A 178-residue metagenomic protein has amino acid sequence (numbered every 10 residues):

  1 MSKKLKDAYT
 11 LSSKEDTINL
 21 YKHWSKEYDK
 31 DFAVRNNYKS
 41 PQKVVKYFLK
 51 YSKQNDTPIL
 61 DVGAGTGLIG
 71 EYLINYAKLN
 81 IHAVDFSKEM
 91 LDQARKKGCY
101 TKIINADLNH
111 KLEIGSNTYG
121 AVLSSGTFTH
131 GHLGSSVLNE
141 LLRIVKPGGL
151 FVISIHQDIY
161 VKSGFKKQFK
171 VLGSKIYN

Functional and structural regions predicted by a protein language model:
M1-E27: N-terminal, positively charged/glycine-rich alpha-helical extensions of SAM-dependent methyltransferases
Y38-N55: Conserved alpha-helix/loop element of class I SAM-dependent methyltransferases that forms part of the SAM/SAH-binding
L60-K111: Class I SAM-dependent methyltransferase SAM/SAH-binding core
L112-V122: A short acidic, Gly/Pro-enriched loop at the edge of an enzyme's catalytic core that lines a small-molecule cofactor
G120-G134: A short SAM/SAH-binding and catalytic strip from SAM-dependent methyltransferases
S136-P147: A short glycine-rich, Lys/Arg-flanked "PGG" loop and its adjoining helix->strand segment in the class I
G148-H156: Conserved beta-strand signature within the Rossmann-like core of class I S-adenosyl-L-methionine
S163-N178: Conserved Class I S-adenosyl-L-methionine
